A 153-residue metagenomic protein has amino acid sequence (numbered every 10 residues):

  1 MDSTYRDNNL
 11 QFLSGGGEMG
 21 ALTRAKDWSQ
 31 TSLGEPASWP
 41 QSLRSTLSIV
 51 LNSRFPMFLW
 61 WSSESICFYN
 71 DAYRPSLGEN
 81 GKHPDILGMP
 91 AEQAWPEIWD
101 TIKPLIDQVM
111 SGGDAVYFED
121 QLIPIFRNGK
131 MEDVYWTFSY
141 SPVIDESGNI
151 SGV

Functional and structural regions predicted by a protein language model:
M1-F55, D114-A115, E119-G129, D133-Y135 (+3 more regions): PAS-family sensory modules
R24-K26, S53-F55, W61-S111: PAS-family sensory domains
